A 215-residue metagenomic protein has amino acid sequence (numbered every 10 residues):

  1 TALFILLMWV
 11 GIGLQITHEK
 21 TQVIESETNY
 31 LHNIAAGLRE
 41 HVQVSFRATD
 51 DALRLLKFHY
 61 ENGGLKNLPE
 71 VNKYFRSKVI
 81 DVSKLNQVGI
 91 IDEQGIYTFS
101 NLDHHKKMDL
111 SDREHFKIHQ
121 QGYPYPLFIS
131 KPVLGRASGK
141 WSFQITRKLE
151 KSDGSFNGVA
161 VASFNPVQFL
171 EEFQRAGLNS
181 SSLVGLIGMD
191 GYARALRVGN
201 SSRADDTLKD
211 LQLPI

Functional and structural regions predicted by a protein language model:
F4-K66, S77-L85, Q174: Juxtamembrane extracytoplasmic/periplasmic/luminal helical "stalk" adjacent to the first N-terminal
W9-V10, E27-N29, G63-V71, Q121-F128 (+1 more regions): Short, positively charged
F58, K73-H104, D112-K117, L186-S201 (+1 more regions): Extracytoplasmic ligand-binding sensor domains of the Cache superfamily
V79-N86, Q94-A176, L183: Extracytoplasmic/periplasmic ligand-binding sensor regions of membrane-associated signaling proteins
K151-D153, V167-I215: Intrinsic low-complexity, intrinsically disordered coil/linker regions enriched in small/polar and charged residues
